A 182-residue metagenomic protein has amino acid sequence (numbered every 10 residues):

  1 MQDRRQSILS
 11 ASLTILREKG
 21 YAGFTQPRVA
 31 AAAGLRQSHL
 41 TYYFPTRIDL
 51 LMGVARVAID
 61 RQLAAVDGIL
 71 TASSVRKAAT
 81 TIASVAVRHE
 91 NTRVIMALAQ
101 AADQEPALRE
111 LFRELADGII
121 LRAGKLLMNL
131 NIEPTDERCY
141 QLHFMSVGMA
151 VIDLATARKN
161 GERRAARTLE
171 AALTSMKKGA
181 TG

Functional and structural regions predicted by a protein language model:
M1-S12, V29, V54-A58, Q62 (+1 more regions): Generic hydrophobic, amphipathic alpha-helix propensity
R4, R47, V54, A58 (+3 more regions): Hydrophobic/aromatic residues within well-ordered alpha-helical segments
S7, A11-D49, G53: Helix-turn-helix
S7, A11-K19, A65, A97-L98 (+1 more regions): Solvent-exposed, amphipathic alpha-helical segments
T14, Y42, S84, Q100-A101: Surface-exposed charged/polar residues within alpha-helices that form helix-capping/stabilizing sites and interaction
G53, L63-T92, N129, R138-L142 (+1 more regions): Hydrophobic alpha-helical connector segments
V87-A116: Amphipathic alpha-helical segments used for helix-helix packing
L108-R113, D117, M128-G182: Hydrophobic/aromatic-rich alpha-helical bundle segments in the mid-to-C-terminal region
